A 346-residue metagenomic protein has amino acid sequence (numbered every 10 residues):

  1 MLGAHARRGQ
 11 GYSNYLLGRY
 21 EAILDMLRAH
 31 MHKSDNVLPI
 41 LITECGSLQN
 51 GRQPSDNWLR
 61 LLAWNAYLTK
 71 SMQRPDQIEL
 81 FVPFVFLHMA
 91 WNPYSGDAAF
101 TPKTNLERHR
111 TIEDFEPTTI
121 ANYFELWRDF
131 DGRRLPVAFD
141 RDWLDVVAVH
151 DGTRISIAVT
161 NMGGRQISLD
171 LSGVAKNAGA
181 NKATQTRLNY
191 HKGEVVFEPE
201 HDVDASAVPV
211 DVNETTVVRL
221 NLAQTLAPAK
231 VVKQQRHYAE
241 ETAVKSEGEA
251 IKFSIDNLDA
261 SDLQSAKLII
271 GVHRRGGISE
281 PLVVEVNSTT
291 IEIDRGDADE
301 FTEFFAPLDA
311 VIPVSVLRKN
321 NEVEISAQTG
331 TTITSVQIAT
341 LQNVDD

Functional and structural regions predicted by a protein language model:
M1, V85, T340: Residues that line or immediately flank small-molecule/substrate-binding pockets and catalytic motifs
M1-L59: Noncatalytic carbohydrate-binding groove/subsite architecture in carbohydrate-active enzymes
M26-V37, K70-I78, Y123, W127-P136: A structural motif corresponding to the C-terminal end of an alpha-helix and its immediate exit/capping segment
A29-H30, Y67-M72, W143-V147, S156-A158 (+1 more regions): Generic recognition of flexible, low-complexity loop/linker segments
I42, D151-R154, N161-G163: Hard-cation-handling environments
I42-Y123: Aromatic/acidic polysaccharide-binding cleft in carbohydrate-active enzymes
R133-D151: Low-complexity, acidic Ser/Thr/Pro/Gly-rich terminal tails and inter-domain linkers that flank the onset of structured
T160-D346: C-terminal beta-sandwich/jelly-roll accessory domains of carbohydrate-active enzymes
